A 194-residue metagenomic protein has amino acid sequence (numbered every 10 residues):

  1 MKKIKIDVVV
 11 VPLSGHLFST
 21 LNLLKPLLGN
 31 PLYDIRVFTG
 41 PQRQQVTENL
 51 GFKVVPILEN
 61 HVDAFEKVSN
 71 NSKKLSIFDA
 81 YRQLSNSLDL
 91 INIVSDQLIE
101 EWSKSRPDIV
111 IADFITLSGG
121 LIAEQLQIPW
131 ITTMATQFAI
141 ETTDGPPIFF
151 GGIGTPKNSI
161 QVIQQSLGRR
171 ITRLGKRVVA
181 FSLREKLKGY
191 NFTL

Functional and structural regions predicted by a protein language model:
M1-S14: Nucleotide-activated donor-dependent transferases that construct or modify glycoconjugates
K2-K5, G29-R36, G40-L194: Nucleotide-sugar-dependent glycosyltransferase catalytic domains
V10, S19-N22, P107, P129: Proline-centered helix-kink/hinge sites
P12-L17, I115-S118: Gly/Ser/Thr-rich loops at beta-strand to alpha-helix junctions that form or flank small-molecule/cofactor-binding
G15, S19, L90-I93: Short secondary-structure boundary/capping elements
L17-L28, R43: Short amphipathic alpha-helix
